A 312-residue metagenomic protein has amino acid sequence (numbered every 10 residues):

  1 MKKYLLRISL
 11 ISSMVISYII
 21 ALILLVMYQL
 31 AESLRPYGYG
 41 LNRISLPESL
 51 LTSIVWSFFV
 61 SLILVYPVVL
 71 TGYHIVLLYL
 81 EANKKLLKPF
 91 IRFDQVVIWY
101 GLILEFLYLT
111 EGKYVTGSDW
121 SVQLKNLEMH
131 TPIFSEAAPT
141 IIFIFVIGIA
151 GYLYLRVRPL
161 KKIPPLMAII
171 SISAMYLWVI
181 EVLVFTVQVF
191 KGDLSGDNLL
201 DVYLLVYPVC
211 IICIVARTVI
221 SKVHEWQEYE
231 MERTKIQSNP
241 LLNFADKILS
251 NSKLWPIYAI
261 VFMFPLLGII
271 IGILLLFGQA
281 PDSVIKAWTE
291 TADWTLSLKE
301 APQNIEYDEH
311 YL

Functional and structural regions predicted by a protein language model:
M1-L312: Intrinsic-disorder signal
